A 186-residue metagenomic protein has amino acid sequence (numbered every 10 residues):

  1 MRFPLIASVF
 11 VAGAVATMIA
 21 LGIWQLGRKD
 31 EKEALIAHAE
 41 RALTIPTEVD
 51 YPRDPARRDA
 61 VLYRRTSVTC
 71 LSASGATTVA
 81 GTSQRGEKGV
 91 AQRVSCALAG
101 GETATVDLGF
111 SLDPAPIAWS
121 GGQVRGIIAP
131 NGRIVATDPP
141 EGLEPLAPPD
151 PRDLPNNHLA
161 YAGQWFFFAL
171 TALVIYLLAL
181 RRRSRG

Functional and structural regions predicted by a protein language model:
M1-G186: Surface-exposed, charge/polar-rich loops and edge strands
